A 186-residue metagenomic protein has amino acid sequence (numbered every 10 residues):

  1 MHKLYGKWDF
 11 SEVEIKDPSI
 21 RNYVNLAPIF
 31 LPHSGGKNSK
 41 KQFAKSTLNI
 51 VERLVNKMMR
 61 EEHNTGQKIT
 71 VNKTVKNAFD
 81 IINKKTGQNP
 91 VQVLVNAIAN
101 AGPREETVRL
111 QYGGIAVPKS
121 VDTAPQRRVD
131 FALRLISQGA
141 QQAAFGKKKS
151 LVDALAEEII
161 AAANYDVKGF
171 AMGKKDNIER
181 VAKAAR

Functional and structural regions predicted by a protein language model:
M1-T65, I69-N72, K76-R186: Strongly charged
